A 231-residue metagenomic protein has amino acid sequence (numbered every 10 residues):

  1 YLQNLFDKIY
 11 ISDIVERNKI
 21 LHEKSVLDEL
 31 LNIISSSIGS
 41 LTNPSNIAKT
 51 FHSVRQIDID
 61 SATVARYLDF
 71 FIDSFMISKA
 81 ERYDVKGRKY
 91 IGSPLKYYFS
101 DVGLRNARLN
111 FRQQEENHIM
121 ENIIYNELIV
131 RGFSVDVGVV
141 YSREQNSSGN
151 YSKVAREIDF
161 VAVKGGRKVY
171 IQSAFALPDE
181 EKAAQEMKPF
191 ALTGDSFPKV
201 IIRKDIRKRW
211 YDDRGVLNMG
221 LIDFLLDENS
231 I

Functional and structural regions predicted by a protein language model:
Y1-D73, K79: Conserved helicase/translocase motor-coupling segment
T63-I231: A cross-kingdom feature that marks ATP-driven nucleic-acid transaction machinery
